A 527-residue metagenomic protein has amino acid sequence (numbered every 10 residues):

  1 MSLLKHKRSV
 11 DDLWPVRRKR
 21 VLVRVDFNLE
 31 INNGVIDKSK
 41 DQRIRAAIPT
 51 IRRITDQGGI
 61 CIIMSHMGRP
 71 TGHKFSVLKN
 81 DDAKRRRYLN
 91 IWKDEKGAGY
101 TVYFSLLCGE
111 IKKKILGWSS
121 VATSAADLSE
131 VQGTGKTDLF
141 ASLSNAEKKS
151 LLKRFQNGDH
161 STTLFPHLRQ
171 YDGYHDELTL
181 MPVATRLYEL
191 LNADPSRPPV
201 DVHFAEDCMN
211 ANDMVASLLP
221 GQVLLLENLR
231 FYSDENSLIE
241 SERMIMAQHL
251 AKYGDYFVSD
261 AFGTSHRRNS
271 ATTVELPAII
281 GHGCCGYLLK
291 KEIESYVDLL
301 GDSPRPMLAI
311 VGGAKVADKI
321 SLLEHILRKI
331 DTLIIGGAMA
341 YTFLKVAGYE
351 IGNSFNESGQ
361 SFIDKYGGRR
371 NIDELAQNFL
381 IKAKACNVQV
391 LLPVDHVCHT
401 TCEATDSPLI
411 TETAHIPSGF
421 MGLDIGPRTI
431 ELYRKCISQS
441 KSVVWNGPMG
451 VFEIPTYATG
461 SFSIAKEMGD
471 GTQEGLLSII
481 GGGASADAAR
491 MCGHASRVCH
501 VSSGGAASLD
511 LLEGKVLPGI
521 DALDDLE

Functional and structural regions predicted by a protein language model:
S2-E527: Active-site loop-to-helix "anion-binding N-cap" substructures in soluble metabolic enzymes
